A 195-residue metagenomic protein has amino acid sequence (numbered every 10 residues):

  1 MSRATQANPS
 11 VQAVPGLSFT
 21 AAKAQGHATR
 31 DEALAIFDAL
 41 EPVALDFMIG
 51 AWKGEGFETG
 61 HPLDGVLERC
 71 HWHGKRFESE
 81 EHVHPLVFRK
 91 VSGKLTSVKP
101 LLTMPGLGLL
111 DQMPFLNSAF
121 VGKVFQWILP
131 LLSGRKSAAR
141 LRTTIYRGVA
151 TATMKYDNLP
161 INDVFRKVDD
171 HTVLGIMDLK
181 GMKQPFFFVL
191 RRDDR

Functional and structural regions predicted by a protein language model:
A4-R195: Soluble ligand-binding/transfer domains with enclosed cavities or grooves
